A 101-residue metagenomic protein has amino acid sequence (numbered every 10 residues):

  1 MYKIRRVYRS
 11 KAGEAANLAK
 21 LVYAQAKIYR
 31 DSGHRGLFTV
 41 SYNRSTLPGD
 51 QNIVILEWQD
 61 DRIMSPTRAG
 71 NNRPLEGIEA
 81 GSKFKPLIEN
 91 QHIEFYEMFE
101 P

Functional and structural regions predicted by a protein language model:
Y2, L47-Q51, R68-G70: Short glycine-enriched loop/turn motifs at secondary-structure junctions
Y2-Y8, I55: Active-site-flanking beta-strand signature of metal-NTP-handling nucleotidyl enzymes and homologous cyclase-like
R9-K20: Short, surface-exposed ligand-recognition loops at beta-strand->loop->(often short) alpha-helix junctions that present
E14-A16, R62-M64, P101: Residue-level signal for secondary-structure boundary sites
A24-T39, E57-F95: An amphipathic, aromatic/His-enriched active-site/gating alpha helix that lines ligand/cofactor pockets
N43-G49, K85-L87: A short beta-turn/loop motif at secondary-structure boundaries
D50-I53, N90: A structure-centric signal for secondary-structure junctions around beta-strands
F95-P101: Short, low-order "capping/linker" segments at domain edges
